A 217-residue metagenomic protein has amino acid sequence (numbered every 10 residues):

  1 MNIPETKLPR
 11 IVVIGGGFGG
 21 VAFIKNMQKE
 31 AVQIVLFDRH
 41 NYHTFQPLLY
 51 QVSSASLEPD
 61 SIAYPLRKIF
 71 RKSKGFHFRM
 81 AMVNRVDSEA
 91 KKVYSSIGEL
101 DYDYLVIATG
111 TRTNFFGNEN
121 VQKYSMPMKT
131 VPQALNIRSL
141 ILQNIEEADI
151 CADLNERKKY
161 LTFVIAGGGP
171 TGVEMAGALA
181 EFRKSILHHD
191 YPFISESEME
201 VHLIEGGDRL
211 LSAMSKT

Functional and structural regions predicted by a protein language model:
M1-R10, F76-A166: FAD-binding core/adjacent interface of flavoenzyme oxidoreductases
N2-H77, N84, F163-V164, P170-M214: Beta1-alpha1 glycine-rich phosphate/pyrophosphate-binding loop at the start of Rossmann-like nucleotide-binding domains
T217: Acidic, glycine-rich loop-and-beta core segments that form the ion-binding/anion-interacting portion of active sites
